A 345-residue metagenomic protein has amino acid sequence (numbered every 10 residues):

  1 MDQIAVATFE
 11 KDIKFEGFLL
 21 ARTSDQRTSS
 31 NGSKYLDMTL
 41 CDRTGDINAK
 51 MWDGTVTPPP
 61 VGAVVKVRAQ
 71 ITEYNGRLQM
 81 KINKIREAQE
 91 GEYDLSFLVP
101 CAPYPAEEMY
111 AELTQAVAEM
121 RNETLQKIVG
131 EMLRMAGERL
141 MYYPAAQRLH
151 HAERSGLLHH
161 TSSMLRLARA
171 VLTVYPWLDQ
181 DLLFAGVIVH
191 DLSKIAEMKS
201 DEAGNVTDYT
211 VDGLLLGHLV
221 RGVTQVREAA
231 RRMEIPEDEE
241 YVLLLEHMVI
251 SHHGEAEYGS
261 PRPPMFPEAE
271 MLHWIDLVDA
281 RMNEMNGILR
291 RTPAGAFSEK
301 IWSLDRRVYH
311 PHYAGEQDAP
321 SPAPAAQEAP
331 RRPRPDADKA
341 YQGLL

Functional and structural regions predicted by a protein language model:
M1-E16: OB-fold nucleic-acid-binding modules
L19, G62, M164, V249 (+1 more regions): Divalent metal-coordination and catalytic microenvironments
T23-K34, D46-K50, G54-S96: OB-fold single-stranded nucleic acid-binding module
D37-D42, S200: Short, acidic/hydrophobic/Gly-rich beta-strand patch recurrent on exposed beta strands that often constitutes part
D94-G213, E234: Acidic/His-rich, divalent-metal-binding segments that scaffold phosphate/diphosphate chemistry
L149-H150, H159, A170-A294: Divalent metal-dependent catalytic cores for phosphoryl transfer on phosphate-bearing substrates
P311-L345: Acidic, low-complexity intrinsically disordered tails
